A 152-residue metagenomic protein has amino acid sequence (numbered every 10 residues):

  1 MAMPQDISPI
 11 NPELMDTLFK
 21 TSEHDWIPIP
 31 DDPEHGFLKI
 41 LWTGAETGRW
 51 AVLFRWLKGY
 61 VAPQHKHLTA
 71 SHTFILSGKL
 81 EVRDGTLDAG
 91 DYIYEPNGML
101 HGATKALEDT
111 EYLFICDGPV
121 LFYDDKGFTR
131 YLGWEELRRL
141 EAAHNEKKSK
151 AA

Functional and structural regions predicted by a protein language model:
M1-G48, F128-W134, R138-A152: A short, N-terminal "cap"/entry segment at the start of jelly-roll beta-barrel domains of the cupin/DSBH fold
P33-K66, P96-L100: Conserved short histidine dyad/triad with adjacent acidic residue
F37, S71, E108: Residues that flank catalytic or metal-binding motifs in active/ligand-binding sites
G48, K66-L68, G85-L87, K105-E108: Short glycine/proline-enriched turns and hinge-like loops at secondary-structure junctions
K58, H67-V82: Glycine- and acidic-residue-biased ligand/ion/polar-headgroup-sensing regions
V61, D91-Y92, E111: Residue-level marker of beta-strand positions
E81-A103: Short acidic-glycine-tyrosine-enriched beta hairpin
N97-K126: Ligand-binding loop in jelly-roll beta-barrel domains
